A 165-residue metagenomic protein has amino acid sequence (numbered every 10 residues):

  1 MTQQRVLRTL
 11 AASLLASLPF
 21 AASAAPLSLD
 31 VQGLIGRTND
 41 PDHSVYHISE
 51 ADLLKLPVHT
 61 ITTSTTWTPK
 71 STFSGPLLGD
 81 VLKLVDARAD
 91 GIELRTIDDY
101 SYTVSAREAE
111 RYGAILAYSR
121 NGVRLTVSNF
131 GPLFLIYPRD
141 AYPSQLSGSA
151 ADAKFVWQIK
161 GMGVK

Functional and structural regions predicted by a protein language model:
M1-S13: Bacterial N-terminal signal peptides that target proteins for export
P19-A21: N-terminal signal peptide c-region/cleavage motif recognized by signal peptidases
A24-K165: N-terminal intrinsically disordered, low-complexity segments enriched in P/E/S/T
